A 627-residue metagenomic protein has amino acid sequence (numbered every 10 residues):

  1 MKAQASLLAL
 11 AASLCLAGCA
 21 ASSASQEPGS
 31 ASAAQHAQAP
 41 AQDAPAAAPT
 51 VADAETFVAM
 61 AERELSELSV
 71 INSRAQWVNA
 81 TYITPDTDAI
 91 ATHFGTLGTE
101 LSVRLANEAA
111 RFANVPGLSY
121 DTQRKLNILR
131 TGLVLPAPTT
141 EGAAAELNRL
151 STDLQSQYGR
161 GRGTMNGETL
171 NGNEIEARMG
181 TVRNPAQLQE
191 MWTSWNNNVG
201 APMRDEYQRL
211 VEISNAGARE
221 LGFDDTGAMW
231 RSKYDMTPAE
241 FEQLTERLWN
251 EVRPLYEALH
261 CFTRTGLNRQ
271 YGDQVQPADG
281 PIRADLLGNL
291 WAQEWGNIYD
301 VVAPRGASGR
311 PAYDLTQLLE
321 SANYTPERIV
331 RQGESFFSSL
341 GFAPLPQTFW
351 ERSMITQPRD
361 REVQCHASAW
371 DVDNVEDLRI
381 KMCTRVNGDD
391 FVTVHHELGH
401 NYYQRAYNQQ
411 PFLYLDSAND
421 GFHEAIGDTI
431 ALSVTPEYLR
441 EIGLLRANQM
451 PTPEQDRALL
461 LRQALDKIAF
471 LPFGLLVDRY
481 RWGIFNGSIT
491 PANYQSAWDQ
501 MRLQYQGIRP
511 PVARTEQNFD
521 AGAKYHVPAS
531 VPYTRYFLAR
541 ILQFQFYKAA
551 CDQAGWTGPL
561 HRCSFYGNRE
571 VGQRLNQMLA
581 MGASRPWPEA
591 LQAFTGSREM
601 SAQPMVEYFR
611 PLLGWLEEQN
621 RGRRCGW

Functional and structural regions predicted by a protein language model:
C15-G18: C-terminal motif of bacterial Sec signal peptides marking the signal peptidase cleavage site
A20-S23: Bacterial signal peptide processing site
A33, A39-P40, A44-A54, D86-T87 (+15 more regions): C-terminal, non-catalytic "cap/extension" segments appended to globular domains
A33-E212, G227, K524-V531, S564 (+3 more regions): N-terminal helix-rich structural modules
E168-G172, T181, Q208-K381, M450-A464 (+1 more regions): Active-site-proximal, well-structured secondary-structure segments within enzyme catalytic domains
A186, E190-S194, D360-N387, V394 (+1 more regions): Active-site scaffold of zinc-dependent metalloenzymes
F241, T245-L255, S417-Q455: Post-HExxH zinc-binding segment in Zn-dependent metallohydrolases
L398-L413, I430, V434: Catalytic Zn2+-binding segment of zinc metalloproteases
